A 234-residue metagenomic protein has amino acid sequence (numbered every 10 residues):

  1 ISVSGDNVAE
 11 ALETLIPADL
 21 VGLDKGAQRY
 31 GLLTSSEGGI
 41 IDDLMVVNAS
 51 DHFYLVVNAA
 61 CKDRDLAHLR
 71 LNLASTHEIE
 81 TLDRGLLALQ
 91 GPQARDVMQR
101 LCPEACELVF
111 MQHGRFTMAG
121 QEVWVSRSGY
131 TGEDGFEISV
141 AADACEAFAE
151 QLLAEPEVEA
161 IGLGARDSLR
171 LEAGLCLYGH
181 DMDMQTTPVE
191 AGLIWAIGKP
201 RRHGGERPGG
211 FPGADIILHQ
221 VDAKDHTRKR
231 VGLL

Functional and structural regions predicted by a protein language model:
I1-N7, G85-Q90: Extended catalytic/binding region for NAD+/ADP-ribose chemistry, centered on the ART fold
V3, S36, I41, V56-A60 (+1 more regions): Short coil/turn segments at secondary-structure boundaries
D6-I41, P92-Q121: Internal amphipathic helical hairpin motif
D43-M45: Short, surface-exposed charged micro-motifs
V47-L234: Conserved, structured C-terminal
